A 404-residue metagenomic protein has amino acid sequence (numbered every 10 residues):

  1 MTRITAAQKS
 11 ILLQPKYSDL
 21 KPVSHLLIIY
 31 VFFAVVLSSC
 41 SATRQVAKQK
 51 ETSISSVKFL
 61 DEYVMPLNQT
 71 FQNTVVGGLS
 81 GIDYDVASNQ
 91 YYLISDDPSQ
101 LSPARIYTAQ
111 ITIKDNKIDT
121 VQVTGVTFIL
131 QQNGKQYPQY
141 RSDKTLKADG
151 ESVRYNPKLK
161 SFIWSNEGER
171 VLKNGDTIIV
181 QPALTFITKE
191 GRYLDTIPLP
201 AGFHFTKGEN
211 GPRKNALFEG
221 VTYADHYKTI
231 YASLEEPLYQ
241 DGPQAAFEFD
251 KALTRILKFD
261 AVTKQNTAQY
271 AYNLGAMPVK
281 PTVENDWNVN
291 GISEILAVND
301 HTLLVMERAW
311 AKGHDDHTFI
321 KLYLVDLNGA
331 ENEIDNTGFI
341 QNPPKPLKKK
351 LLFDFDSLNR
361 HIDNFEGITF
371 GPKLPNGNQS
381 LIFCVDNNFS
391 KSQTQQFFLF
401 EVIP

Functional and structural regions predicted by a protein language model:
M1-S55: Bacterial Sec-dependent N-terminal signal peptides
S41-P404: Sequence/structural signature of beta-propeller domains
